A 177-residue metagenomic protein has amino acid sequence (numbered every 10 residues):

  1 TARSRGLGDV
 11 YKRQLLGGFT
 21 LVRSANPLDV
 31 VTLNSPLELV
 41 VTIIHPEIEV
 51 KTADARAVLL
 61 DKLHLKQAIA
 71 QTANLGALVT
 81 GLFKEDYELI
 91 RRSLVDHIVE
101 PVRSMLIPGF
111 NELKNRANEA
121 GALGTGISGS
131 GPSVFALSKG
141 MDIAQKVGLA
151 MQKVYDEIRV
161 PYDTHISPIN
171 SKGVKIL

Functional and structural regions predicted by a protein language model:
T1-Y11: Single conserved hydrophobic/aromatic residue that forms the stacking wall/gate of nucleotide- or nucleobase-binding
R5, T20-N34, K62: Active-site glycine-rich loop that binds ribose-phosphate moieties when present
G8-D9, L16-G18, L37-V40, G121-L123 (+2 more regions): Short coil/turn connectors at secondary-structure junctions
D9-K12, L28-N34, V79, G124-T125: A generic local secondary-structure boundary/capping motif
R13-G17, R23, I43-E47, I127-G129: Short beta-strand segments
Q14-A25, A136-K139, L177: Short beta-strand-to-turn element immediately C-terminal to the catalytic PLP-Schiff-base lysine in fold type I
I43-M105: Active-site rim beta-loop-alpha module in soluble metabolic enzymes
L82-L177: Glycine-rich, charge-dense phosphate/pyrophosphate-binding loop(s) and the adjacent flexible "lid"/catalytic subdomain
